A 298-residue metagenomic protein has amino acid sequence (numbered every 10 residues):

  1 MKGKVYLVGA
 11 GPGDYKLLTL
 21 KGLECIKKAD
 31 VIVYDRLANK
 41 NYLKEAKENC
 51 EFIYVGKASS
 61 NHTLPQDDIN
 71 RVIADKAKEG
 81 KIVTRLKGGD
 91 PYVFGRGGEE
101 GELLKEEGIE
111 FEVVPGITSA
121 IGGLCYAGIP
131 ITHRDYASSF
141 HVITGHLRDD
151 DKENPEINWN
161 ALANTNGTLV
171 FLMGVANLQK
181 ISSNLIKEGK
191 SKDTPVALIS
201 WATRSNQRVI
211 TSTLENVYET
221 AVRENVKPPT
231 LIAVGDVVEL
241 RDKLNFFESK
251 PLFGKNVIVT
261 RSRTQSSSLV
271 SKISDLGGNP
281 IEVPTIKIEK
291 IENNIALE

Functional and structural regions predicted by a protein language model:
M1-Y15, L20-I117, I121-G122, R223 (+2 more regions): Class I S-adenosyl-L-methionine
K2-L7, K78-V83, S139, T144-R263 (+1 more regions): A contiguous loop/helix-start segment that scaffolds small-molecule binding in enzyme catalytic cores
D14, G88-T165, I210: Class I SAM-dependent methyltransferase SAM-binding "motif I" and its flanking Rossmann-like core
E24, V31-N39, I258-K272: N-terminal basic/disordered segments at the start of proteins
K40-N41, S59-N61, T118-G122, S139-V142 (+4 more regions): Short gly/pro/ser/thr-enriched loop/turn and capping motifs at secondary-structure boundaries
C50-K57, G108-E112, I131-S138, G189-L198 (+1 more regions): Short hydrophobic/aromatic-enriched beta-strand-loop microsegments
V259-E298: A cross-family signal for N-terminal binding/gating loops and helix N-caps that shape access to the active site
